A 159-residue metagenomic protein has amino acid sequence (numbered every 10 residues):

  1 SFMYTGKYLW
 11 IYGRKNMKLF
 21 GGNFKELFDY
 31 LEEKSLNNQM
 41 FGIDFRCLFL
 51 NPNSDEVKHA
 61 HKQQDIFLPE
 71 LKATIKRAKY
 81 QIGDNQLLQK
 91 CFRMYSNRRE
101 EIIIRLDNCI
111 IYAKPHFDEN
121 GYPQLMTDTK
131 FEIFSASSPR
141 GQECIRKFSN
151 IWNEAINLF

Functional and structural regions predicted by a protein language model:
F2-G83: Primarily the HKD phosphodiesterase
L19, E101-I103: Short, well-ordered, mixed-charge alpha-helical segments that flank or form enzyme active sites
K62-E70, I102, W152-F159: A broadly tuned preference for mixed-charge, low-complexity surface segments
Q86-L88: Non-catalytic C-terminal interaction segments of nucleic acid-processing enzymes
K90-F92: Generic structural signal for residues in well-ordered beta-strands
S96-R99: Short, small/polar residue-rich loop motifs at catalytic or cofactor-binding pockets
I103-L106, I110-K114: Short hydrophobic-aromatic micro-motifs
A113-F159: Signature of lipid phosphatidyltransferase scaffolds
